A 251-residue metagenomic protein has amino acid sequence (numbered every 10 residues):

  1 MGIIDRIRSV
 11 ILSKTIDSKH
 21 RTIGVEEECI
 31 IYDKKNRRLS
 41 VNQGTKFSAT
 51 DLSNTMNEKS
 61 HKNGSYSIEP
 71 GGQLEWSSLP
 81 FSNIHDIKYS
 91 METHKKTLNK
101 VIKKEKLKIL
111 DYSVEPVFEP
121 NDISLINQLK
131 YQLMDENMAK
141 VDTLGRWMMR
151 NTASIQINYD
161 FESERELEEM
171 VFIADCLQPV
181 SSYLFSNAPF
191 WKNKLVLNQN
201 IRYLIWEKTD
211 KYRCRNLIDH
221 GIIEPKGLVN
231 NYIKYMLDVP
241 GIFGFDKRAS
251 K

Functional and structural regions predicted by a protein language model:
M1-T143, N151: Terminal catalytic/cofactor-binding subdomain
V114-K251: Loop-rich catalytic cores of soluble enzymes, especially ATP-dependent carboxylate-amine ligases and other
